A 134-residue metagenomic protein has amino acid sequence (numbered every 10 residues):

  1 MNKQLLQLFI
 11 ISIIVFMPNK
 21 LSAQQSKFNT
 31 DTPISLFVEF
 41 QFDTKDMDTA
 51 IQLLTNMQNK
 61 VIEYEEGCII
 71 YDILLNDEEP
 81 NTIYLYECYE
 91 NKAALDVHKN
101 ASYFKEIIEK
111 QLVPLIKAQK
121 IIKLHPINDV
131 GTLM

Functional and structural regions predicted by a protein language model:
M1-S26: Bacterial Sec-dependent N-terminal signal peptides
L21-T32, D72-E79, I108-M134: Glycine-rich beta-strand-turn "strand-cap" elements at beta-sheet edges
P33-Q41, Y86: Active-site-flanking beta-strand signature of metal-NTP-handling nucleotidyl enzymes and homologous cyclase-like
F42-A50: Short, surface-exposed ligand-recognition loops at beta-strand->loop->(often short) alpha-helix junctions that present
L54, Q58: Short amphipathic alpha-helical/adjacent loop interface patches that line ligand and macromolecule-binding sites
N59-Y84: Short, glycine- and small/hydrophobic-rich beta-strand elements in well-ordered beta-sheets
K60-Y64, C68, C88-I122: An amphipathic, aromatic/His-enriched active-site/gating alpha helix that lines ligand/cofactor pockets
